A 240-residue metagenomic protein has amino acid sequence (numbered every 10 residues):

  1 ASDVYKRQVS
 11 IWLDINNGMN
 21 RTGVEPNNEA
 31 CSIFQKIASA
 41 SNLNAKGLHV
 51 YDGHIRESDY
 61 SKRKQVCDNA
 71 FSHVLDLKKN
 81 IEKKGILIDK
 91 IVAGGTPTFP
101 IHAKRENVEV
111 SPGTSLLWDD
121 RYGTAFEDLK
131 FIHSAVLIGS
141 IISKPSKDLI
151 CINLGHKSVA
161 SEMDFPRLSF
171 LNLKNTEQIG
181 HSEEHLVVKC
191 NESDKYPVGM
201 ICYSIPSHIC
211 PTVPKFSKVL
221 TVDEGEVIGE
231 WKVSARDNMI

Functional and structural regions predicted by a protein language model:
A1-Y5: Short, small-residue-biased leader/transition segments that mark boundaries at the very start of proteins
Q8-S10, L149: Structural motif
S10, N16-L129: Active-site loop/helix belt of alpha/beta enzymes
W12, K83-G85, H102-K104, H133 (+3 more regions): Solvent-exposed alpha-helices and their adjacent loops that cap or buttress functional pockets in soluble metabolic
A70, K130-I132, T176-G180: Short Gly/Pro-enriched turn/cap motifs at secondary-structure boundaries
P97-K174: Active-site loop ensemble at the mouth of alpha/beta enzyme cores that anchors a bound cofactor
P145-I240: C-terminal accessory subdomain/extension
